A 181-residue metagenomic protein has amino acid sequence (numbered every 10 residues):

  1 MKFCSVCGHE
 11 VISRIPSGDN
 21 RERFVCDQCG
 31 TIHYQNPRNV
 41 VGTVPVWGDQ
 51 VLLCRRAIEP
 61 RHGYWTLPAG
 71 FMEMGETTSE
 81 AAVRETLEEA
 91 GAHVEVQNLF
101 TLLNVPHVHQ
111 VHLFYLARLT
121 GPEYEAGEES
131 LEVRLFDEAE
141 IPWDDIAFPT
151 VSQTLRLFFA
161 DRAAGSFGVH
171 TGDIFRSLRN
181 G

Functional and structural regions predicted by a protein language model:
M1-G42: Acidic, metal-coordinating catalytic segment for phosphate/diphosphate chemistry, firing primarily on the Nudix
F3, R23, V44, L53 (+2 more regions): Conserved hydrophobic/aromatic beta-strand scaffold that supports enzyme active sites
S5, I12-S13, D27, L52 (+3 more regions): Nucleotide phosphate-binding site architecture
E22, N39-V41, R61-G63, A92-E95 (+1 more regions): A generic structural signal for short beta-strands and their flanking turns/coil linkers
Q28, R56, A69, A117 (+1 more regions): Active-site donor-binding loop signature of nucleotide-sugar glycosyltransferases
V46-E88: Conserved Nudix-box catalytic region and its N-terminal flanking loop in Nudix hydrolases and closely related
M72-L157, D161, S166-F167, R179-G181: Unchanged
T171-S177: Short, highly charged C-terminal tails/helix-capping segments
